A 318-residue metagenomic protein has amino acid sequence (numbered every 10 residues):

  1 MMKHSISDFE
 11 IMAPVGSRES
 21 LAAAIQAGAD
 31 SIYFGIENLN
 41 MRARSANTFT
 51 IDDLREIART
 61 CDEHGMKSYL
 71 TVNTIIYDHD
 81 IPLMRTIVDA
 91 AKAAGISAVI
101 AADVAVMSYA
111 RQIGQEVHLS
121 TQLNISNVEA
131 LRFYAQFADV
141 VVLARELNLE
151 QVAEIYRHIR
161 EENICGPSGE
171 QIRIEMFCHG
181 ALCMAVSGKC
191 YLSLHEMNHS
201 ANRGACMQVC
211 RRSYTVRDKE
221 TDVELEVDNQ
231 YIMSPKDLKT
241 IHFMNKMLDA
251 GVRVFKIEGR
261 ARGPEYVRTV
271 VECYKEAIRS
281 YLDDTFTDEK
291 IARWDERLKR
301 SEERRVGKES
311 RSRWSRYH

Functional and structural regions predicted by a protein language model:
M2-I125, E129, E150-V152, Y156-V254 (+2 more regions): Active-site pocket-lining/capping segments in soluble small-molecule metabolic enzymes
S68, V141-V142: Acidic, glycine-enriched active-site microenvironments
V140-V141, E162: Secondary-structure boundary/capping positions in well-ordered alpha/beta enzyme cores
L143, G259-R262: Conserved aromatic-histidine-acidic binding/catalytic patches
